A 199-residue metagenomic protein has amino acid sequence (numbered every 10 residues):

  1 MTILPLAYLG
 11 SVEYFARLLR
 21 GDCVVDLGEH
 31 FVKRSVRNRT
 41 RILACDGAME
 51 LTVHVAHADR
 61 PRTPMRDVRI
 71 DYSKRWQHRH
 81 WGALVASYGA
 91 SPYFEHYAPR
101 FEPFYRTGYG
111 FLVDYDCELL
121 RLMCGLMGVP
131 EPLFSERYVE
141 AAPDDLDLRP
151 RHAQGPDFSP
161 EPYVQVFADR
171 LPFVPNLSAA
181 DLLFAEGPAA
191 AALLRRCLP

Functional and structural regions predicted by a protein language model:
M1-P199: Residues lining hydrophobic/aromatic ligand-binding pockets adjacent to catalytic sites
